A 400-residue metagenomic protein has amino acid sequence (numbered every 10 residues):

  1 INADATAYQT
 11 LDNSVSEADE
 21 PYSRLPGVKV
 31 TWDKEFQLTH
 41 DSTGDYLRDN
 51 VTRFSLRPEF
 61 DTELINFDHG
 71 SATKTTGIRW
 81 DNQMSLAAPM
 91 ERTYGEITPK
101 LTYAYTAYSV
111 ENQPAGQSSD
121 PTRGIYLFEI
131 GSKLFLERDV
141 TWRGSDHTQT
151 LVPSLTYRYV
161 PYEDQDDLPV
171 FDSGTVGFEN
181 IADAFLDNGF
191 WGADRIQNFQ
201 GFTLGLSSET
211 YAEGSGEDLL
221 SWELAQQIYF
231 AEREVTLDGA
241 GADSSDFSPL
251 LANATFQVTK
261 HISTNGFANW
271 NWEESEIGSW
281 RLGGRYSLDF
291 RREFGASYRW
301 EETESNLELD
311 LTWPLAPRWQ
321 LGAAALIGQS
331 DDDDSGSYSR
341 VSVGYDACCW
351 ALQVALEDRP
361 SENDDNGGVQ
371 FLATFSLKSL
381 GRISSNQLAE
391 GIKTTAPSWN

Functional and structural regions predicted by a protein language model:
I1-N400: Outer-membrane beta-barrel proteins and related beta-barrel translocases across Gram-negative bacteria
